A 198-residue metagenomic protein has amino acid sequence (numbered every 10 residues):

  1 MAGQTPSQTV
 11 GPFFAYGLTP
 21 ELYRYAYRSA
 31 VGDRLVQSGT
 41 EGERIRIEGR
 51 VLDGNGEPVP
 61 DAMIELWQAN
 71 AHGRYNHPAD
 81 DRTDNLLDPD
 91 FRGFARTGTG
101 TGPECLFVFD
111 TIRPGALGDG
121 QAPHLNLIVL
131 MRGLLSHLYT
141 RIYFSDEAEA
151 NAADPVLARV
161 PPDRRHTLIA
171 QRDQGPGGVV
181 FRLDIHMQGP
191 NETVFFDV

Functional and structural regions predicted by a protein language model:
M1-V198: Beta-strand-dominated extracellular/periplasmic modules and repeats in secreted or surface-exposed proteins
